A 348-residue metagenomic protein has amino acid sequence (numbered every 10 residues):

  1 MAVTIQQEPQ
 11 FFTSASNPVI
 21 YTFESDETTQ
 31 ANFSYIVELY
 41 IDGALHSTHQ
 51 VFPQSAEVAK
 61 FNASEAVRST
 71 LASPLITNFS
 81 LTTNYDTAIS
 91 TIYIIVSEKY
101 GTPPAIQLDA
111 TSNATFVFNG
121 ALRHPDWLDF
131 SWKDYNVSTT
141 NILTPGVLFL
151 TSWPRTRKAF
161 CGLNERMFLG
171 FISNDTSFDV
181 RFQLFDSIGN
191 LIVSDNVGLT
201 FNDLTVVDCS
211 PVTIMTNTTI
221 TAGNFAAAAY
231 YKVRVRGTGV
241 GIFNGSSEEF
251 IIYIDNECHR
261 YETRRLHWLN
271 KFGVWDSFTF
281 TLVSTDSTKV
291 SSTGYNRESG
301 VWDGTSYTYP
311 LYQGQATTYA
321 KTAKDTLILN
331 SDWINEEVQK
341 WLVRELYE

Functional and structural regions predicted by a protein language model:
M1-A227, R236-E257: Preference for solvent-exposed, low-hydrophobicity sequence contexts
A2-T4, S16, I172, L191-L204 (+2 more regions): Extracellular/virion structural assembly segments
